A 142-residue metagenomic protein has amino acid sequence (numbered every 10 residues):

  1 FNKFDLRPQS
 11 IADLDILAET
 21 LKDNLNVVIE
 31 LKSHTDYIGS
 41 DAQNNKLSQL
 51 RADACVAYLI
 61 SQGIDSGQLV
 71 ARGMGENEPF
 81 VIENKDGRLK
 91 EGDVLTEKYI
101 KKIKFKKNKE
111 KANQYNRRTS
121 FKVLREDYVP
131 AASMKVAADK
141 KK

Functional and structural regions predicted by a protein language model:
F1-S33, V56, I60, F121 (+2 more regions): Periplasmic peptidoglycan-binding/anchoring modules of Gram-negative envelope and division proteins
H34-K142: Periplasmic OmpA-like peptidoglycan-binding domain that tethers envelope proteins to the cell wall
